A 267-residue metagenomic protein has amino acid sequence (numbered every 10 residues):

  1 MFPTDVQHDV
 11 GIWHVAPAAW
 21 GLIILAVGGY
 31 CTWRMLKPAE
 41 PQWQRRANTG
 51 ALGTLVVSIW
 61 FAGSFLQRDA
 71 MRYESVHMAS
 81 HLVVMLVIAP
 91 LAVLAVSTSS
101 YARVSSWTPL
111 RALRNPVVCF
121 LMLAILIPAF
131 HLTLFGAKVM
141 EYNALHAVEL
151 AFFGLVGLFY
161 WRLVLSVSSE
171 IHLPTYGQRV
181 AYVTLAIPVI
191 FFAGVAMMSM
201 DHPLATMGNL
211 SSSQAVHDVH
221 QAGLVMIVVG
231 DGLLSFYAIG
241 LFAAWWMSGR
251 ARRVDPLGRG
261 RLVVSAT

Functional and structural regions predicted by a protein language model:
M1-T267: Alpha-helical membrane segments of multi-pass proteins
